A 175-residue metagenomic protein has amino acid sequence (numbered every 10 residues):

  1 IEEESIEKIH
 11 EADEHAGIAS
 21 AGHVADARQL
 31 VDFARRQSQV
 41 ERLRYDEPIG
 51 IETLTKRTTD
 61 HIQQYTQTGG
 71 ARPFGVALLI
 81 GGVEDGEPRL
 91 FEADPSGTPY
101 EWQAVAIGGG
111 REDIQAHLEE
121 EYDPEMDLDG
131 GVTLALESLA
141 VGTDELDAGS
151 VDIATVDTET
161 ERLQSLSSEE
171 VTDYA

Functional and structural regions predicted by a protein language model:
I1-A175: Long, low-complexity N-terminal extensions
